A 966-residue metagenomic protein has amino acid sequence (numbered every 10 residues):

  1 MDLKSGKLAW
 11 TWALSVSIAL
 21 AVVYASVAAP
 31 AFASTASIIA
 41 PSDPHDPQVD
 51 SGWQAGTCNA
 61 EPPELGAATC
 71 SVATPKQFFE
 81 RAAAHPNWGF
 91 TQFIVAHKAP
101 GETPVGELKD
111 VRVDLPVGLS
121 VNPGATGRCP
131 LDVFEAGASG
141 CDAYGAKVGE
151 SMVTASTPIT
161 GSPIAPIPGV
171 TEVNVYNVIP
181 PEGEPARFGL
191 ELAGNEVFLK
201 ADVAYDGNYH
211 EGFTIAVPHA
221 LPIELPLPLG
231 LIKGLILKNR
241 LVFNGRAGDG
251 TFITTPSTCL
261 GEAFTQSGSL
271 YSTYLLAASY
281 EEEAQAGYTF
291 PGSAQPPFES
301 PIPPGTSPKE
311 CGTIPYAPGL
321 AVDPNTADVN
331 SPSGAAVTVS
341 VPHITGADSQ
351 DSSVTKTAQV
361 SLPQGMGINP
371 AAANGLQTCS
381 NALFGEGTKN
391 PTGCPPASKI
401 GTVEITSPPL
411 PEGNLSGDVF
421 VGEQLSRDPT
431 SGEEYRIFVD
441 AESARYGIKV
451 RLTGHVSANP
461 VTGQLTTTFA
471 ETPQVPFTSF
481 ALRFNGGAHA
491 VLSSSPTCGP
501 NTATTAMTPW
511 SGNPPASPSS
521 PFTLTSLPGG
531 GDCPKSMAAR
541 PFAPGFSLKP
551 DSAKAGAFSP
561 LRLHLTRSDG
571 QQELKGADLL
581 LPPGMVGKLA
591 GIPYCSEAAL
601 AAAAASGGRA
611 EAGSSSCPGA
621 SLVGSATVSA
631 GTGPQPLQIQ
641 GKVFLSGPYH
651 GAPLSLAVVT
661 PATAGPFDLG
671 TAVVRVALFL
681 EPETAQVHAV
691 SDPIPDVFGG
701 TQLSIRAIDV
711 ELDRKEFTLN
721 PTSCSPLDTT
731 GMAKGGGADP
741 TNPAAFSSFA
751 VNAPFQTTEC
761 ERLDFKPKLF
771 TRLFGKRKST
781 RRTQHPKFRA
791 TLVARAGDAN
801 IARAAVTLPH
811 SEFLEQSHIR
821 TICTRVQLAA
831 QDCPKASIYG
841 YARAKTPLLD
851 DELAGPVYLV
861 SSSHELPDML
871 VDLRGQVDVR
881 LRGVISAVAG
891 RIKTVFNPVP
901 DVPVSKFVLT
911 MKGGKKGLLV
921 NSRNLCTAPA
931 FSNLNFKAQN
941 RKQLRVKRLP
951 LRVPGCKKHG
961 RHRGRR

Functional and structural regions predicted by a protein language model:
M1-A33: Sec-dependent, cleavable N-terminal signal peptides
F32-R966: Ser/Thr/Pro/Gly-rich, low-complexity intrinsically disordered stalk/linker tracts of secreted and surface-exposed
